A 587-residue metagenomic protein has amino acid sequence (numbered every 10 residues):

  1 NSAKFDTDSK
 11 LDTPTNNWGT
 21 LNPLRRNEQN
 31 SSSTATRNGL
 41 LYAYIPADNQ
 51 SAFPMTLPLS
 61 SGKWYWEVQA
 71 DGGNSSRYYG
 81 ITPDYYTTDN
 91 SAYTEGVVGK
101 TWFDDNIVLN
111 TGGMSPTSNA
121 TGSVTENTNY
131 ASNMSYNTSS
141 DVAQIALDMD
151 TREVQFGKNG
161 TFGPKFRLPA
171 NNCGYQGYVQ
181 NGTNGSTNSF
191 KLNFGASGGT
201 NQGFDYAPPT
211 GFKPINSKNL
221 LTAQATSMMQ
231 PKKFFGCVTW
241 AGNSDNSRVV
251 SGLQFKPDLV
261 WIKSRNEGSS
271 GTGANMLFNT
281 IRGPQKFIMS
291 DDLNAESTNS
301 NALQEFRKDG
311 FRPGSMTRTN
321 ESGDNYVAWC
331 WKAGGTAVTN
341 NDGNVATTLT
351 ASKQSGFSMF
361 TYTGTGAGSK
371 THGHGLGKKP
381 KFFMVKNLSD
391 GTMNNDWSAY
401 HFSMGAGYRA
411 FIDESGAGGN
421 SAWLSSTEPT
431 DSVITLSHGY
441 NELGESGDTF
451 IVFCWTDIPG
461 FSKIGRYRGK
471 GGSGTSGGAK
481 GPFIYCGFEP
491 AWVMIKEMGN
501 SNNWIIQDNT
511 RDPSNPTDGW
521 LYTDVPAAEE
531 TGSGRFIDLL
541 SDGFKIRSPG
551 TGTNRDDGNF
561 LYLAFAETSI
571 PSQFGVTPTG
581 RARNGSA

Functional and structural regions predicted by a protein language model:
N1-K63, Q69-N74, P83-A587: Surface-exposed molecular-recognition determinants
Y79: Active-site region of the double-stranded beta-helix
